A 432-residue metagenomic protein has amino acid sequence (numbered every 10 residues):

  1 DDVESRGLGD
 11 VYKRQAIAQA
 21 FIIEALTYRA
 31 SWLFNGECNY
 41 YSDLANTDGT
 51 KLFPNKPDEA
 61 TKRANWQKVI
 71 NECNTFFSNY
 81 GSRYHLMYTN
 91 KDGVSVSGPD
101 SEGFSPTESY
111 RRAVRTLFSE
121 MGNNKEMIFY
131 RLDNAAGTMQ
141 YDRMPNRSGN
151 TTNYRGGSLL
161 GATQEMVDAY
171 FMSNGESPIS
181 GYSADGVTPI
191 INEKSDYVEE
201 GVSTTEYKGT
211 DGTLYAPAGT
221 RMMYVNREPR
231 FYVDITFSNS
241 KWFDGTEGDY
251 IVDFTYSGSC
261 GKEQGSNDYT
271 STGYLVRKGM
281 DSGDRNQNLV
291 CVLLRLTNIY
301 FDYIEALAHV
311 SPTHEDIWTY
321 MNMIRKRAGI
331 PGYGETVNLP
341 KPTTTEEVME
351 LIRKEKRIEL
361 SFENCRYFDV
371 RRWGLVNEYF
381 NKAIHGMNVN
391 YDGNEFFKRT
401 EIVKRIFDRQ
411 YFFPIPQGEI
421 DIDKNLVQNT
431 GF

Functional and structural regions predicted by a protein language model:
D2-Y12: Single conserved hydrophobic/aromatic residue that forms the stacking wall/gate of nucleotide- or nucleobase-binding
A25-E37, H309-P312: Short coil/turn linking the two alpha-helices of tandem helical-hairpin repeats
L33-K68: Short coil/linker segments at helix-helix boundaries
T50-F53, P57-E59, I70, S78 (+9 more regions): Long, intrinsically disordered, low-complexity segments
A64, V310-I317: Structural helix-adjacent loops and short alpha-helical linkers that scaffold large soluble proteins
N146, G161-L296: Flexible, polar/acidic helix-loop-strand segments at domain edges
